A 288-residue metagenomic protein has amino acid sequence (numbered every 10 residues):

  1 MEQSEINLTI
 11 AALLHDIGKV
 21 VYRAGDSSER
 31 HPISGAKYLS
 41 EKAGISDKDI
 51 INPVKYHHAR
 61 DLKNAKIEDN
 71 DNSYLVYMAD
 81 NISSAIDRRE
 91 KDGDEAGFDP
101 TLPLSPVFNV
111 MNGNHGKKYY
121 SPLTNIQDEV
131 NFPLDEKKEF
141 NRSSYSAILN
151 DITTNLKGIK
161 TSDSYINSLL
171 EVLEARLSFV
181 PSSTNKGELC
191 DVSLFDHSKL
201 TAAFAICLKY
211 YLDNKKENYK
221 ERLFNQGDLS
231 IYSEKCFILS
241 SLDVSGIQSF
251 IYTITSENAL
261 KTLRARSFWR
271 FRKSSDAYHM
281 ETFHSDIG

Functional and structural regions predicted by a protein language model:
M1-F132, A147, F179-G187, Y232 (+1 more regions): Divalent metal-dependent catalytic cores for phosphoryl transfer on phosphate-bearing substrates
A12-H15, D80, T201, D243 (+1 more regions): Conserved structural-core and active-site-/substrate-pathway-adjacent residues in large, well-folded domains of enzymes
H31-G35, S193-T201, L263-S274: Phosphate/oxyanion-binding active-site loops and adjacent basic polyanion-contact surfaces
D69-N70, Y74, E234-F237, R272 (+1 more regions): Elongated alpha-helical scaffolds
K118-K138, R142, L189-S240: Juxtacatalytic helix/coil linker segments that couple regulatory or sensory modules to the catalytic cores
T124-E188: Extended, charge-enriched "interface" segments that sit outside catalytic cores
L239-S249: Catalytic-site or vestigial catalytic-site microsegments of nucleotide-handling domains
S275-G288: Conserved helix-loop-beta segment at the catalytic/binding core of cyclic-nucleotide signaling proteins
